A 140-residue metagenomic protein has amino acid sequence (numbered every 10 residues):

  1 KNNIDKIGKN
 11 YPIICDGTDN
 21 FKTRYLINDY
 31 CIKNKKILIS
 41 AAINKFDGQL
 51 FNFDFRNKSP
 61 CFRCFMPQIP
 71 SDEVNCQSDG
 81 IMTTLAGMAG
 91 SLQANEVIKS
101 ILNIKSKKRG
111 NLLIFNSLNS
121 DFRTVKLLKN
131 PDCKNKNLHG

Functional and structural regions predicted by a protein language model:
N2-G140: Glycine-rich phosphate/adenylate-binding loop
